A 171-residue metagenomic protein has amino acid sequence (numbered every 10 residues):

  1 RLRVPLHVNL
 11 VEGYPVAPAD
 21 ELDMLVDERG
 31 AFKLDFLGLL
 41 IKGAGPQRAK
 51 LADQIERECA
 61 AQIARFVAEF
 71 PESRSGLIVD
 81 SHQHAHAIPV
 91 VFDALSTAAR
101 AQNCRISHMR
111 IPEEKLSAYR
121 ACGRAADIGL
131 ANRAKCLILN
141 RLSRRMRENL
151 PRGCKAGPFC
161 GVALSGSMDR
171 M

Functional and structural regions predicted by a protein language model:
R1-G13: Active-site beta->alpha N-cap acidic-glycine motif
H7, L22-D23, R29, A156-F159: Generic secondary-structure boundary/loop-capping signal
V8-L10, G38, A85, K115: Short, flexible active-site-adjacent loop segments at beta-strand->alpha-helix junctions, enriched in small/polar
V11-G13, L25-E28, I88-V90, S167: Surface-exposed loop/turn and secondary-structure junction residues enriched for glycine/proline
P15-A49: Active-site gating loops and adjacent loop-to-helix segments of metal-dependent hydrolytic enzymes
L40-E69: Cap/lid and interdomain-hinge subdomains that line or gate substrate/regulatory clefts in soluble alpha/beta enzymes
Q62-I63, V67-C154, F159, L164-D169: Catalytic domains of cell-wall/extracellular-matrix polysaccharide-remodeling enzymes, centered on de-N-acetylation
